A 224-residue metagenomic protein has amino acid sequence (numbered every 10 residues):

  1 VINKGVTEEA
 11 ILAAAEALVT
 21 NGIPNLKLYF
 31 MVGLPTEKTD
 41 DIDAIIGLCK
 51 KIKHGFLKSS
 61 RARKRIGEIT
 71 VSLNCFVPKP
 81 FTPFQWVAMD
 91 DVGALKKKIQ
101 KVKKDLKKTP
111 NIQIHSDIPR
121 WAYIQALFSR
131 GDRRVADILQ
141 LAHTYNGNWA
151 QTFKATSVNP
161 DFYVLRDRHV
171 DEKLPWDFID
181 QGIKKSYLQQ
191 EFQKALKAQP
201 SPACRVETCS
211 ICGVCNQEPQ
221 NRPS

Functional and structural regions predicted by a protein language model:
V1-R63, F81-K96: Conserved non-cysteine loop/helix-boundary elements of the Radical SAM core domain that shape
T20-G22, R65-I66, K108-P110, H169: Short, well-ordered loop/turn elements at secondary-structure boundaries
P24-F30, I69-N74, I114-S116: Hydrophobic faces of well-ordered beta-strands that scaffold small-molecule active sites in alpha/beta enzyme cores
V32-T36, C75-K79, I118-A122: Active-site-proximal loop/turn and secondary-structure-junction residues that shape catalytic pockets, frequently
C49-K53, L57, G67-T70, K103-K104 (+1 more regions): Class I SAM-binding transferase module
K58-R65, K154-V158: Short, glycine- and charge-enriched coil/turn segments that flank and shape catalytic ligand pockets
N74, F84-D91, P119, D137-I138: Class I S-adenosyl-L-methionine
I99, D105-S224: Radical SAM enzyme core and accessory elements
